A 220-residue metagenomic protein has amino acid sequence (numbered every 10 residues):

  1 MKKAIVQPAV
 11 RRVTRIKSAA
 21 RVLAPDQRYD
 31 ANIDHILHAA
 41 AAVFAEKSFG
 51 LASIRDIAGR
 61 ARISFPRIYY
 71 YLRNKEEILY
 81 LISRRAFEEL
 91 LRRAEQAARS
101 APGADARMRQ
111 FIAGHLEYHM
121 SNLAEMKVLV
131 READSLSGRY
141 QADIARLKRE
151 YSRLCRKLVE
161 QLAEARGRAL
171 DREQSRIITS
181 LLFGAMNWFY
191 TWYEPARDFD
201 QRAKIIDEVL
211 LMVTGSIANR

Functional and structural regions predicted by a protein language model:
M1-A31, H38: N-terminal intrinsically disordered/low-complexity leader segments
Y29-A40, I57, I78, I82-L90 (+2 more regions): Generic hydrophobic, amphipathic alpha-helix propensity
N32, I36-F44, H115, V213: Short hydrophobic clusters on alpha-helical segments that form packing/core surfaces in small helical domains
H35, V43-E77, L81: Helix-turn-helix
E95-A124, I178, L182: Hydrophobic alpha-helical connector segments
R109, A113-L116, S152-E160, T179 (+3 more regions): An amphipathic alpha-helix signature
L116, M120-L154: Short secondary-structure transition hinges
M126-V130, Q141, A145, A163-L211 (+1 more regions): Hydrophobic/aromatic-rich alpha-helical bundle segments in the mid-to-C-terminal region
